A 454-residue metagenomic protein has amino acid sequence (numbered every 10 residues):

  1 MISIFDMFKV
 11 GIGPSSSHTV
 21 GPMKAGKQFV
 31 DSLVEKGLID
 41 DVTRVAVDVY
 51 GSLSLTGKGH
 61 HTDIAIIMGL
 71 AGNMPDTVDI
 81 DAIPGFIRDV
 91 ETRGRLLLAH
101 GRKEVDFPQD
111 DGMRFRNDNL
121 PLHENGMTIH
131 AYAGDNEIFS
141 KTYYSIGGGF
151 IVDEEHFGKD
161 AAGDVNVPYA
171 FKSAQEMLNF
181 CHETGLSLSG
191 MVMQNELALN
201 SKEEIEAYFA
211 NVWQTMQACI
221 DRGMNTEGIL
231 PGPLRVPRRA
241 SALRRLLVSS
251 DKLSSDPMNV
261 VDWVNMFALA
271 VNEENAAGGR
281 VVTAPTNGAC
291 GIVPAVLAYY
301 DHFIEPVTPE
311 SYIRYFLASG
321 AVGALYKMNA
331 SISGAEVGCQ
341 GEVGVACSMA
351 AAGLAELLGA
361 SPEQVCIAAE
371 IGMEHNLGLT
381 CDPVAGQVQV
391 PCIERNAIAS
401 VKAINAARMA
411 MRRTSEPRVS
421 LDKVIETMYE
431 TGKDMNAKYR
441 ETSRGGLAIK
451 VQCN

Functional and structural regions predicted by a protein language model:
M1-G13, K36: An N-terminal structural lobe/cap that precedes and organizes the functional/catalytic core across diverse proteins
F8-G26, A277-V296, V337-C347: Conserved phosphate/anionic-ligand binding catalytic regions in large, soluble enzymes, centered on
S17-V34, P294-P306, A351-G359: Alpha-helical support elements that line or immediately flank enzyme active sites and cofactor-binding pockets
R44-G57, R88-L97, S241, F316-M328 (+2 more regions): Short, mixed-charge aromatic SLiMs
P75-L253: C-terminal regulatory domains involved in ligand/effector binding and gene-expression control
N200-G338, G446-N454: Accessory "access/gating" subregions that flank catalytic or transport cores
V307, A318, A324-A397, M409-R418: Hydrophobic alpha-helical bundle architecture
R418-N454: Extended hydrophobic packing segments that form well-structured cores
